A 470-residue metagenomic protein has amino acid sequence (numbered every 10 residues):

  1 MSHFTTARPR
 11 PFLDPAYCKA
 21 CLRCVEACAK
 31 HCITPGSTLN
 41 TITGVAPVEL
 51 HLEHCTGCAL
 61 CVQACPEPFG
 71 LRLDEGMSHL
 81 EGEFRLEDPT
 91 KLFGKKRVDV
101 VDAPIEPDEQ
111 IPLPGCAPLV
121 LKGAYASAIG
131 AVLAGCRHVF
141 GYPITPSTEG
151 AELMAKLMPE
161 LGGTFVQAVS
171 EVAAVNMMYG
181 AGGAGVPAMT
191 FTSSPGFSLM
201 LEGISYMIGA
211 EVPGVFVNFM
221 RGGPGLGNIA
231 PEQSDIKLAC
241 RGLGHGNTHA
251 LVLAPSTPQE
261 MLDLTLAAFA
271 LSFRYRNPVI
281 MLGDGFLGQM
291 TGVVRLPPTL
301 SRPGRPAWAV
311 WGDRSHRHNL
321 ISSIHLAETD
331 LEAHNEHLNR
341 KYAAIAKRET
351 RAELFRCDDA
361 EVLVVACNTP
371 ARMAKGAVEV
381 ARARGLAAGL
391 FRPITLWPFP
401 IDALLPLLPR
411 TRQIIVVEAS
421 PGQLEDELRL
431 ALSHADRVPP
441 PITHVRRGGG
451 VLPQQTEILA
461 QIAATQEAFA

Functional and structural regions predicted by a protein language model:
R23-T43, L60-H79: Iron-sulfur cluster-binding cysteine motifs and their immediate structural context in ferredoxin-like electron-transfer
H79-E81, F93-G242, H249, T456-A460: Thiamine diphosphate
P107, K122-S127, N339-V362, K375 (+1 more regions): Glycine-/acidic-rich phosphate or pyrophosphate-binding loops and their flanking alpha/beta elements
A230-D284, Q454: Conserved thiamine diphosphate
R276-L354: Conformationally flexible catalytic loops at phosphate/diphosphate-handling active centers
R351-A387, F391, W397-L404: Redox- and metal-dependent alpha/beta enzyme cores, enriched for Fe-S-associated oxidoreductases and cofactor-handling
E418-A470: Peripheral docking tails and interdomain loops at the edges of cofactor- or intermediate-handling domains
